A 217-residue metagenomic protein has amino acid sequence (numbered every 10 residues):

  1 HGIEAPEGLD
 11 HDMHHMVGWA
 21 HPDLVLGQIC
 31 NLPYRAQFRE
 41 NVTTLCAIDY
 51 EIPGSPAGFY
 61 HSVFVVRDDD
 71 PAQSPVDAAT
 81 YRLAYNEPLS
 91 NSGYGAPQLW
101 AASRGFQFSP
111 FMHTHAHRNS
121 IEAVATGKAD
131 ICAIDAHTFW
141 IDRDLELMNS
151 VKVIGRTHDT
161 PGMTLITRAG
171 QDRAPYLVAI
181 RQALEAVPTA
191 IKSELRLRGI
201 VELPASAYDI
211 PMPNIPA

Functional and structural regions predicted by a protein language model:
H1, A179-I191: Generic non-transmembrane alpha-helical segments
H1-R35: Extracytoplasmic small-molecule ligand-binding "clamshell" domains of the periplasmic binding protein/Venus flytrap
W19, A78, V124-A125: Hydrophobic residues within well-ordered alpha-helices
V25, I29-E40, A125, D130-N149: A ligand-binding cleft/hinge motif common to bilobed small-molecule-binding domains
L26-S62: A basic- and aromatic-enriched beta-loop-alpha substructure that forms the phosphate/nucleotide- and DNA/RNA-contacting
C46-H61, L147-L184, L197-I210: Periplasmic-binding protein-like
P56-S120, A190-E202, D209-I215: Bilobed "Venus flytrap"/periplasmic-binding protein-like clamshell domains and structurally analogous long
G95-R104, S109, H113-T126, L147-N149 (+2 more regions): Hydrophobic, well-ordered secondary-structure segments that either form specific early membrane-associated helices used
